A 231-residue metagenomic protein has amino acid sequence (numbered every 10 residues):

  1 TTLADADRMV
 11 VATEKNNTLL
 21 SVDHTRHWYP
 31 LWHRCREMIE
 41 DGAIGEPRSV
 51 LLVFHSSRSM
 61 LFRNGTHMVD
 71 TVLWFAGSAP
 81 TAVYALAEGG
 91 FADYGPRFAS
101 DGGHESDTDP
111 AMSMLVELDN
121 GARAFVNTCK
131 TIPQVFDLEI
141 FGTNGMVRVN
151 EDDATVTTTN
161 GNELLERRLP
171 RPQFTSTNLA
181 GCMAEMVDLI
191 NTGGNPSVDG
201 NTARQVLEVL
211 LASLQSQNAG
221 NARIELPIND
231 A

Functional and structural regions predicted by a protein language model:
T1-H27: Beta-strand-loop-alpha-helix segment that lines the small-molecule cofactor/substrate pocket of alpha/beta enzymes
M9, C35, A212-S213: Aromatic/hydrophobic pocket-lining residues that form π-stacking "cages" and hydrophobic walls in ligand
V11-N16, E37-D41, T66-V69, A99-D101: Short, hinge-like loop/turn segments at secondary-structure boundaries
E14, E40-A43, G77, N191 (+1 more regions): Residue-level signal for alpha-helix termini/capping positions
N16, P30-S49: Rossmann-like NAD(P)H-binding beta-loop-alpha module
R48-R123, N127-P133, N201: Rossmann-like dinucleotide-binding domain that binds NAD(P)(H)
H104-D109, D119-A184, D199, I228: NAD(P)-dinucleotide binding in Rossmann-like oxidoreductases
L165-A231: C-terminal helical cap and adjacent loop that interface with cofactors, partners, or active-site loops
